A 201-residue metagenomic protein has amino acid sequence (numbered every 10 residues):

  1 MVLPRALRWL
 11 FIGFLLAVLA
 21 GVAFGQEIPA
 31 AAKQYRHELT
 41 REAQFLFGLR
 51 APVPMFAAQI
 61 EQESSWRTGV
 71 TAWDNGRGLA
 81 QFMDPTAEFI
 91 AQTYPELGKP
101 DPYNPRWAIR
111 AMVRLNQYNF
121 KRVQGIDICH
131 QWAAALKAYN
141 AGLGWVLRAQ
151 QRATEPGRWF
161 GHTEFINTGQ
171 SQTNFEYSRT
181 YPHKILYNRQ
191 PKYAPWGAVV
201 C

Functional and structural regions predicted by a protein language model:
M1-F11: Bacterial N-terminal signal peptides that target proteins for export
L3-P4, G25-E38, L46-F47, P85-C201: Non-catalytic cell-wall polysaccharide-engagement segments
I12-G13, A23: Cleavable N-terminal signal peptides
A51-F56, E61, D74-R77, W132: Extracytoplasmic
E61-T86, G142, I185: Cell-wall polysaccharide-cleaving catalytic domain and substrate-binding groove, primarily in peptidoglycan/chitin
